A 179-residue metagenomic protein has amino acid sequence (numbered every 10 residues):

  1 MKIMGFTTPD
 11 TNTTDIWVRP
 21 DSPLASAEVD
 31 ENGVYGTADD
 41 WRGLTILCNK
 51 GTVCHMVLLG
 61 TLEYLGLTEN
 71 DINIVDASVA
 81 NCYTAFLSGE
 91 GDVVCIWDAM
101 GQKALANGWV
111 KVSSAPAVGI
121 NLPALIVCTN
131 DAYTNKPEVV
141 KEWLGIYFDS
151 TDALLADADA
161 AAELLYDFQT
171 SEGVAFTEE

Functional and structural regions predicted by a protein language model:
M1, A77-V110, T129: Ligand-binding pocket segment of bilobal, Venus flytrap-like solute-binding proteins
M1-T68, N73-D76, D92-D98, S114 (+1 more regions): Short, glycine-/small- and polar/acidic-enriched structural segments that line small-molecule recognition paths
T7-D15, L105-K136, L144: Periplasmic-binding protein-like
E31, G43-C48, T129-Y133, D149-L155: Second-shell loop/turn segments in exported
D39, M56-E63, T84, S88 (+4 more regions): Solvent-exposed, polar/charged alpha-helical surfaces in well-ordered, non-transmembrane soluble domains, broadly
E63, T68, V110, S171 (+1 more regions): Short coil/loop linkers at secondary-structure junctions
T134-E179: Secondary-structure end/capping motifs
